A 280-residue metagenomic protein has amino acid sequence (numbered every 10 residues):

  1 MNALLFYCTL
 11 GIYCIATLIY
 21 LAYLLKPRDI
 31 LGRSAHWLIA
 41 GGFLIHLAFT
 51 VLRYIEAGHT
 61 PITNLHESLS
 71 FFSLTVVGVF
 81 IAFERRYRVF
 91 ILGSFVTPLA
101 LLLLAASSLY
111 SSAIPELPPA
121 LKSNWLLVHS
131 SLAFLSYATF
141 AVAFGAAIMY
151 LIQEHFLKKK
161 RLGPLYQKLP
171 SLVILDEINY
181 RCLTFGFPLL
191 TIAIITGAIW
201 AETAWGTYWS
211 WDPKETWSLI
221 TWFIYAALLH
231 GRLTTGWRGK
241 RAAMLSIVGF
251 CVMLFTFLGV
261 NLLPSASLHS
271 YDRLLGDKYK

Functional and structural regions predicted by a protein language model:
M1-K280: Polytopic transmembrane helical bundles with strong interfacial aromatic enrichment
